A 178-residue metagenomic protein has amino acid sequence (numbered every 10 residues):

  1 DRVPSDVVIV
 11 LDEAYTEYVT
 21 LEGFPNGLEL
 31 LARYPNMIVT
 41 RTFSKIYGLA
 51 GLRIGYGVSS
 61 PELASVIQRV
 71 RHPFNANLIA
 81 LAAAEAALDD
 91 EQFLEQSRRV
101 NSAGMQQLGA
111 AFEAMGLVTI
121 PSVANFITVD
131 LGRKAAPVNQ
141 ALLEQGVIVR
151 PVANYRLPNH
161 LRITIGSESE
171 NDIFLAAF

Functional and structural regions predicted by a protein language model:
D1-I9, E13-I46: Active-site pre-lysine segment of PLP-dependent enzymes
V8, V118, I148: Residue-level detector of anion-binding/catalytic polar loops
N36-E113, L117-I120: PLP-dependent aminotransferase class I/II
G51, V123, R156-N159: Short acidic/glycine-enriched loop/turn segments that link adjacent beta-strands
S59, V129-R133, I165-S167: Short beta-strand-to-loop capping motifs
S102, A110-Q145, L161: Conserved PLP-binding catalytic core of the aspartate aminotransferase-like
A141-Q145, V149-R150, N154-F178: PLP-dependent enzyme catalytic core of the Aspartate aminotransferase-like
